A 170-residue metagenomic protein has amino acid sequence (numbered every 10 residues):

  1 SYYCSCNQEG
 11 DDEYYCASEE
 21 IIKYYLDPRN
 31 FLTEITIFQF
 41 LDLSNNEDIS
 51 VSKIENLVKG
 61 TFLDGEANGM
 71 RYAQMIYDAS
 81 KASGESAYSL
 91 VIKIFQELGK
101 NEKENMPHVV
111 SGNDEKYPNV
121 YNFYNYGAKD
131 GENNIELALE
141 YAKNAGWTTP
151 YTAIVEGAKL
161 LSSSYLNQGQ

Functional and structural regions predicted by a protein language model:
S1-S83, K159, Y165-Q170: Cell-wall glycan-active module
S50-V51, H108-K129: Short, surface-exposed glycine/acidic/tryptophan-bearing loops
V58-E66, M70, N119-T148: Substrate-binding clefts and substrate-entry loops adjacent to catalytic sites of polymer-processing enzymes acting on
A67-Y72, K81-E85, E115-P118, Y141-A153 (+1 more regions): Extracytoplasmic/periplasmic, Sec-exported soluble proteins
I76-E102: Short, functionally critical alpha-helical segments immediately adjacent to catalytic or ligand/cofactor-binding
V91-I94, A158, S162: Non-transmembrane alpha-helical segments in soluble domains of secreted/periplasmic/extracellular proteins
Q96-N101, Y126-N133, S164: Solvent-exposed loop/turn segments at secondary-structure junctions within structured extracellular/periplasmic domains
D114, E132-K143, A153-E156, L160: Extracellular protease catalytic domains of secreted zymogens
